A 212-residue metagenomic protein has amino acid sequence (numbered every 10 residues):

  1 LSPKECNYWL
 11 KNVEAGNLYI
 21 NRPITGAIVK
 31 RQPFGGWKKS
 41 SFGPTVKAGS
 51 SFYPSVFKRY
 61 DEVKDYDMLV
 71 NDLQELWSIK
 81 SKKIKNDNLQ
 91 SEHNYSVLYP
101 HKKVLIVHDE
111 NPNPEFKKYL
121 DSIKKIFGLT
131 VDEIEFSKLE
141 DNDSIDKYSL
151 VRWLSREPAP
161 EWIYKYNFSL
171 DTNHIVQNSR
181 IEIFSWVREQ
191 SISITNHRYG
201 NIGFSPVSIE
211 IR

Functional and structural regions predicted by a protein language model:
L1-R212: Conserved C-terminal structural/oligomerization subdomain of aldehyde/semialdehyde dehydrogenase
